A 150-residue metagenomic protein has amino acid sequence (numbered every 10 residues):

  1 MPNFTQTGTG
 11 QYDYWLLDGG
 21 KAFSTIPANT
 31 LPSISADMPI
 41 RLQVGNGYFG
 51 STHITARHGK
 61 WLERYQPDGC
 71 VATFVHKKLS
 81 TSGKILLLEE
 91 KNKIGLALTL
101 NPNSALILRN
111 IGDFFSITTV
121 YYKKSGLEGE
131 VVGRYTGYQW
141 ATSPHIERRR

Functional and structural regions predicted by a protein language model:
M1-R150: Ribonuclease/tRNase effector modules and their secretory precursors
